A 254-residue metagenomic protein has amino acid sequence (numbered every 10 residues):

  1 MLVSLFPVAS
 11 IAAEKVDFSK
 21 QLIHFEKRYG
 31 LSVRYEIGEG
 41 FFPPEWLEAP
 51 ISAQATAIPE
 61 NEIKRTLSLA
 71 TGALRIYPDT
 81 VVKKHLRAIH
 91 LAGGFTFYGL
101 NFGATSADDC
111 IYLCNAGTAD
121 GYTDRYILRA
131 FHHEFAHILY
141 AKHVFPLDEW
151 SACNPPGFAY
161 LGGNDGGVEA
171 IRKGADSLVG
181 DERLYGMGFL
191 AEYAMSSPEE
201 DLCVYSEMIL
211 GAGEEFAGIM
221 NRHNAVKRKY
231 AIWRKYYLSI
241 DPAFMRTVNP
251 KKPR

Functional and structural regions predicted by a protein language model:
M1-L5: Bacterial N-terminal signal peptides
F6, F42-P43, A49, I58 (+4 more regions): Intrinsic-disorder/low-complexity coil detector
P7-I11: Membrane-interface motif at the C-terminal end of an N-terminal transmembrane signal
A12-R65, L91, V168-R183, M195 (+4 more regions): Non-catalytic architectural context of zinc metalloproteases
F18, T56-K64, T71-K83, T123-D124 (+2 more regions): Short, structured coil/loop segments at alpha-helix boundaries
I23, K27-L31, G72-R75, D79-V82 (+4 more regions): Generic surface-pattern signal
E48-D109: Auxiliary, metal-adjacent structural segments of Zn-dependent hydrolase domains
A88-R254: Active-site-flanking segments in enzyme catalytic domains
